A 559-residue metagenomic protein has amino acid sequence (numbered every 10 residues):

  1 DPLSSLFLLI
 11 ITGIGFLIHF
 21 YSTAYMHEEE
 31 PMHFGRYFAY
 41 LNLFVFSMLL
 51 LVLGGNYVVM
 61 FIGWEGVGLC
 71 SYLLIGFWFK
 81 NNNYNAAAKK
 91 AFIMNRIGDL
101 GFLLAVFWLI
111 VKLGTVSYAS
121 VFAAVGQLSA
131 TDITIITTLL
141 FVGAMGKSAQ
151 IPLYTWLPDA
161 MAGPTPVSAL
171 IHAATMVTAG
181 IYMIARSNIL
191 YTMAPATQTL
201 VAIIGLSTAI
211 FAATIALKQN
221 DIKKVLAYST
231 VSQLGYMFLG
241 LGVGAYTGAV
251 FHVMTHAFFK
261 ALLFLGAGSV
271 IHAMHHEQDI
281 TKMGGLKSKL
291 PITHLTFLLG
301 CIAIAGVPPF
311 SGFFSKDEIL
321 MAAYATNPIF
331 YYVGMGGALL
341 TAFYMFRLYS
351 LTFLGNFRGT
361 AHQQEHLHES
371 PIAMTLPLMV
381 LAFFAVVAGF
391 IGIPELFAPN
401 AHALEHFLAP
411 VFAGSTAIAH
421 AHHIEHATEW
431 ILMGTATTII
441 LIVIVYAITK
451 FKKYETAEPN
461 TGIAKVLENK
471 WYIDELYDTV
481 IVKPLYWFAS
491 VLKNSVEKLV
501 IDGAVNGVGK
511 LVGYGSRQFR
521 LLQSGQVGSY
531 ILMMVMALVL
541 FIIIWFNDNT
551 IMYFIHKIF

Functional and structural regions predicted by a protein language model:
P2-T12, A130-A144, V333-A338, T416-I442: Hydrophobic alpha-helical transmembrane segments
F16, V106, I210, G434-I448: Hydrophobic core of alpha-helical transmembrane segments in multi-pass integral membrane proteins
L17-G63, L69-H366, S370, F384 (+1 more regions): Hydrophobic transmembrane alpha-helices and their helix-loop junctions in integral membrane proteins
I18-H19, A213-I215, L348, I442-K452 (+1 more regions): Alpha-helical transmembrane segments
G98-F107, G300-I304, P377-F397, L485-S495 (+1 more regions): Hydrophobic alpha-helical membrane-insertion segments
V177, G205, G300-C301, M374-A388 (+3 more regions): Hydrophobic membrane-spanning alpha-helices of multi-pass integral membrane proteins
A325-L339, E365-A385, P399, V411 (+2 more regions): Polynucleotide-recognition surfaces of large bacterial nucleic-acid defense/processing enzymes
P394-T435, I448-F559: Aromatic-capped, Gly/Pro-kinked transmembrane alpha-helices
